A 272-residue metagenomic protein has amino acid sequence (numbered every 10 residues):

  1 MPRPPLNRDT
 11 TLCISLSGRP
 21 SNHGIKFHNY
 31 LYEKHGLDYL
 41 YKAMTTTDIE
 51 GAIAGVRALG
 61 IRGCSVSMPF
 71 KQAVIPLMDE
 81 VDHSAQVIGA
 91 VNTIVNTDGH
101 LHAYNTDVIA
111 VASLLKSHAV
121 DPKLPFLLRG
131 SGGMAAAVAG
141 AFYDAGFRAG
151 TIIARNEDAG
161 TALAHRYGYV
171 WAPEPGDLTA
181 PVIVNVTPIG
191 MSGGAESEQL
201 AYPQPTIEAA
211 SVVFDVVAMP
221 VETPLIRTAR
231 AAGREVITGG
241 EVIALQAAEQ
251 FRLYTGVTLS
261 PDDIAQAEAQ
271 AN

Functional and structural regions predicted by a protein language model:
P2-H118: Phosphate/diphosphate ligand-binding glycine-rich loop within oxidoreductases
P5-N7, V120-P122, D144-G146, A201-A210: Short, conserved loop/helix-junction motifs that constitute active-site signature segments in enzyme catalytic cores
N105-V108, L115, A119-F147, A154: Glycine-rich adenosine-cofactor-binding loop
D144-A149, A231-E235: Conserved S-adenosyl-L-methionine
F147-Y167: NAD(P)-binding Rossmann-fold cofactor-contacting core
Y167-V236: Rossmann-like adenosine-cofactor binding region
V216-N272: Adenosine-phosphate binding glycine-rich loop
